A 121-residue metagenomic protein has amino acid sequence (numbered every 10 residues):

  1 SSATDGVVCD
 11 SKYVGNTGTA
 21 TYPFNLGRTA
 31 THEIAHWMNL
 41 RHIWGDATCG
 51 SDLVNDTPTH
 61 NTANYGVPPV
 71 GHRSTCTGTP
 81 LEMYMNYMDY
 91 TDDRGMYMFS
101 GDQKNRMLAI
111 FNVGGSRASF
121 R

Functional and structural regions predicted by a protein language model:
S1-T31, W37-R121: Extracellular (secreted or membrane-anchored) zinc-dependent metallopeptidases, primarily metzincins but also closely
